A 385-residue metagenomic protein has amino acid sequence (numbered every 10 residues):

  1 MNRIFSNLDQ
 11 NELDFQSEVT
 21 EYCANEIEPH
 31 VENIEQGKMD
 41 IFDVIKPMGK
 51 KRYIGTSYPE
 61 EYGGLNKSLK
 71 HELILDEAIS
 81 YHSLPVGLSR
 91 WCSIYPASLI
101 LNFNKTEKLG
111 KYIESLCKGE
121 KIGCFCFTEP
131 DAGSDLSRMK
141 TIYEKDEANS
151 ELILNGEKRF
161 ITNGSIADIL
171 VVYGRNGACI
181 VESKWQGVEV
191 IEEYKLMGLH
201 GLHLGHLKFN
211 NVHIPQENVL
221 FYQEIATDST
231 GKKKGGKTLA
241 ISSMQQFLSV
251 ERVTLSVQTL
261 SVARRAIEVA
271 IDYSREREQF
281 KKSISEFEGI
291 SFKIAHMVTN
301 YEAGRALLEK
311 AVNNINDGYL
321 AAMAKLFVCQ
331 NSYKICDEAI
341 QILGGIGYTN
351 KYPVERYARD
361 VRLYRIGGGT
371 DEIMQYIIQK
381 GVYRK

Functional and structural regions predicted by a protein language model:
M1-H82, V86, F103-K108, S115-G119 (+3 more regions): Alpha-helical interface subdomain recognition
N66-A78, D135-M139, E182, K208 (+1 more regions): Structural signature of FAD isoalloxazine-binding scaffolds in flavoprotein oxidoreductases
K67, D135-S137, N163-A167, H200-L202: Short glycine/proline-enriched turns and hinge-like loops at secondary-structure junctions
G119-T128: A short, Trp-centered hydrophobic/proline-enriched beta-strand micro-motif
A132, R159-G164, L199, L363-G367: Glycine-rich phosphate/pyrophosphate-binding beta-alpha loops
R138, K184-D228: Flexible, small-/acidic-enriched active-site or ligand-binding loops
T141-K145: A structural signal for short hydrophobic beta-strand segments in well-ordered beta-sheet cores
E151, N155-E193: A short core secondary-structure module
